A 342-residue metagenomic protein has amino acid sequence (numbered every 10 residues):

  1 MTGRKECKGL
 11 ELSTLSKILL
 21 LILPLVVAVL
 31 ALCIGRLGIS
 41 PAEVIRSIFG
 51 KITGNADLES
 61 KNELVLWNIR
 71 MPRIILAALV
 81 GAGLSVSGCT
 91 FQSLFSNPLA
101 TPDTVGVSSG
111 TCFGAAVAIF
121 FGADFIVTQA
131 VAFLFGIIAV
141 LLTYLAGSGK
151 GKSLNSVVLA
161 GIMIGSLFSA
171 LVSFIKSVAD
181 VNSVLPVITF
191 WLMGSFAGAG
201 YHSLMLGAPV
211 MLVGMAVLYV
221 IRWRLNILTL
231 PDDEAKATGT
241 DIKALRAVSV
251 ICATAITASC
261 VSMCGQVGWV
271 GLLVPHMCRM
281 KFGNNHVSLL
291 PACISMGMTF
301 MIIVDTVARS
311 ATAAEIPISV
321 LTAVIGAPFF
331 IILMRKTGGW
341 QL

Functional and structural regions predicted by a protein language model:
T2-L342: Alpha-helical transmembrane segments in inner-membrane proteins
